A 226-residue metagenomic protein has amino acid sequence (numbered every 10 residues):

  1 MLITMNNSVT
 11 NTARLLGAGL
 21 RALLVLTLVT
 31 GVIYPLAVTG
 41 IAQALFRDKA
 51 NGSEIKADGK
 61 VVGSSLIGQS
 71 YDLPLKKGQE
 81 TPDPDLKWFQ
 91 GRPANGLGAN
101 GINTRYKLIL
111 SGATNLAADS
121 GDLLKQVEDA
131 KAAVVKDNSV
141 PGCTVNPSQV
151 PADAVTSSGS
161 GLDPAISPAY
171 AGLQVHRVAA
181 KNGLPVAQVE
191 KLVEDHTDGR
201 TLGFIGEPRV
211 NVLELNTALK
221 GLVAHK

Functional and structural regions predicted by a protein language model:
M5, T10-N11, A18, A22 (+5 more regions): Flexible, solvent-exposed loop/hinge segments and secondary-structure transition points
I166-K226: Extracytoplasmic/periplasmic C-terminal soluble domains
